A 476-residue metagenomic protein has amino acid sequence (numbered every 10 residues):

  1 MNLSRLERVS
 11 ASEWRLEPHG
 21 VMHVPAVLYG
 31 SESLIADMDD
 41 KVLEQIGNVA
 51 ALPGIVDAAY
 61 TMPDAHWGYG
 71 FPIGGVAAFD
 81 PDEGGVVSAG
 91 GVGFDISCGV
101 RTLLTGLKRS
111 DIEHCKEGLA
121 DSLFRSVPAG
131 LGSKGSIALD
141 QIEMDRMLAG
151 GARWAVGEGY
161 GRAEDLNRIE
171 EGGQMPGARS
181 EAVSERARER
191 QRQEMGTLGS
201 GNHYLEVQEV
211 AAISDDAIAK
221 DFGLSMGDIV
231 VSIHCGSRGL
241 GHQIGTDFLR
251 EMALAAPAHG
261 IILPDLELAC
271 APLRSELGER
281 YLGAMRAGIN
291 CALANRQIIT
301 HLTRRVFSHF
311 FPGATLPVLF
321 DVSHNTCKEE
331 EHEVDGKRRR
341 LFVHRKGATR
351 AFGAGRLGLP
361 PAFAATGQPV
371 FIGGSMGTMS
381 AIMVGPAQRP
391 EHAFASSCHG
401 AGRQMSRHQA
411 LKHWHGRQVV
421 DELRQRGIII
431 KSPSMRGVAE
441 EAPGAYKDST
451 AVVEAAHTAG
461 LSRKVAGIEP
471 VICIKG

Functional and structural regions predicted by a protein language model:
M1-Q45, I55-A58, Y69-F71, P81-A89 (+2 more regions): Domain-length cofactor-binding catalytic modules of enzymes
A51-L52: Short, conserved catalytic or adaptor-binding loops enriched in Gly and charged residues
V76-L104: Redox-cofactor-proximal catalytic regions of oxidoreductases
R101-T105, R109-D121: A glycine-rich phosphate/pyrophosphate-binding beta-strand-loop-alpha-helix module
